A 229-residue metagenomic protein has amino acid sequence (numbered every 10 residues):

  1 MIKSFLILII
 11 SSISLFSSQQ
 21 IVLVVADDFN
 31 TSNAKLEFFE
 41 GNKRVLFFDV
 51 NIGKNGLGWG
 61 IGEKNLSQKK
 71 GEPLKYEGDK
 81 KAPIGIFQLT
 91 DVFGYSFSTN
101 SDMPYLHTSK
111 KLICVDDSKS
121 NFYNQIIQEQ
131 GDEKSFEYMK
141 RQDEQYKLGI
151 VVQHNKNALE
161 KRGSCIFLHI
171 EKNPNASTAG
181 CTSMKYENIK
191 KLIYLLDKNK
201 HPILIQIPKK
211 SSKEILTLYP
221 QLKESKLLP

Functional and structural regions predicted by a protein language model:
I2-I13: Sec-dependent N-terminal signal peptides
S17-A179, E187-P229: Cell wall/extracellular polymer interaction/catalysis modules
M184: A conserved hydrophobic position in a structured secondary element of the catalytic/binding core that shapes
